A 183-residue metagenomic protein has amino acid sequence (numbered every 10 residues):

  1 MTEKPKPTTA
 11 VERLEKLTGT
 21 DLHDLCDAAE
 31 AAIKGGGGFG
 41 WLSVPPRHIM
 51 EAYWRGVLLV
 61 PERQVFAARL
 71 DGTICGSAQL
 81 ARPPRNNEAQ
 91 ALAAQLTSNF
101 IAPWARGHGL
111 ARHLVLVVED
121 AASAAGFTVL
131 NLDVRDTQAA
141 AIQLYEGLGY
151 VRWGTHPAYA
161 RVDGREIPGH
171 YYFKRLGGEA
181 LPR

Functional and structural regions predicted by a protein language model:
E3-P7, A94, T128-N131, R135-I142 (+1 more regions): C-terminal "cap" of GNAT-fold acetyltransferases
E12-W104, V115-V117, A121, R175-G178: Acetyl-CoA-dependent GNAT
T73, A125, R165: Structured loop/turn residues at beta-strand edges in well-structured enzyme cores
A102-W104, H108, D136-T137: Active-site acidic-Proline motif in GNAT/NAT acetyltransferases
R106, S123, E146: Short polybasic/polar patches that bind polyanions
V115, A122-D133: Conserved GNAT acetyl-CoA-binding A-motif
